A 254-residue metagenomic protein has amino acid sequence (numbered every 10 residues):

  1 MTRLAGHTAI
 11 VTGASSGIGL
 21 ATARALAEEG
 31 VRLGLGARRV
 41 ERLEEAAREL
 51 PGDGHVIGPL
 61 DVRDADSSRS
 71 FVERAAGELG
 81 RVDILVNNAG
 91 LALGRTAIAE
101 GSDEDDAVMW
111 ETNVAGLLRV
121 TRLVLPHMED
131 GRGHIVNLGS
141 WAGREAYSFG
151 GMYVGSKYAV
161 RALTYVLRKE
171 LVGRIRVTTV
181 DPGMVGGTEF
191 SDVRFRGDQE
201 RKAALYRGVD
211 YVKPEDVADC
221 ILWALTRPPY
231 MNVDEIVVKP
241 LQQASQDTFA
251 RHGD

Functional and structural regions predicted by a protein language model:
T8, S15-S16: Conserved glycine-rich cofactor-binding loop
E29-A46: Conserved glycine-rich Rossmann-like NAD(P)H-binding loop of the short-chain dehydrogenase/reductase
P59-F71, D103: The beta1-alpha1 cofactor-binding region of Rossmann-like NAD(H)/NADP(H)-dependent oxidoreductases
T96-I98, S102-A107: Substrate-binding pocket helix/loop in short-chain dehydrogenase/reductase
T121, S156: Active-site helix of classical SDR
S140: Residue(s) in the substrate-gating loop at a strand-loop-helix junction that position the organic substrate next
T179-V180, Q199-D247, R251: C-terminal helical subdomain
